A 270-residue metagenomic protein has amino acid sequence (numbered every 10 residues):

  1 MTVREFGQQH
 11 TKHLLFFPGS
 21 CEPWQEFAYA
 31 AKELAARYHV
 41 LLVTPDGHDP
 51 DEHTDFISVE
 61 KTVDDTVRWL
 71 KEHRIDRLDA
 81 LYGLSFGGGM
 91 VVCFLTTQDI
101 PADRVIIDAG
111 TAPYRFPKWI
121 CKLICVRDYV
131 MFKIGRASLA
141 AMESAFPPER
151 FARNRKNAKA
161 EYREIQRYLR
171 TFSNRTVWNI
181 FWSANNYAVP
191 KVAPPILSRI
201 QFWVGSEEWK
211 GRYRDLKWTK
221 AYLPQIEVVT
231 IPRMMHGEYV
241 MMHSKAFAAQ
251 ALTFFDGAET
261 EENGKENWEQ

Functional and structural regions predicted by a protein language model:
M1-F17, A36-H39, R167, D256-Q270: Alpha/beta-hydrolase fold catalytic core
F6-E52: Conserved HGGG/HGGXW glycine-rich cap/lid loop of the alpha/beta-hydrolase fold
Y29, C93-T97: Active-site signature of alpha/beta-hydrolase-fold catalytic machinery across serine- and Asp/Cys-nucleophile hydrolases
L41-Y82: Active-site loop/oxyanion-hole signature of alpha/beta-hydrolase fold enzymes
G83-V91: Gly/Ala-rich beta-loop-alpha elbow adjacent to hydrolase catalytic centers
T96, A102-I134: Flexible "cap/lid" loop of the alpha/beta hydrolase fold
R175-W218: Conserved serine/cysteine hydrolase catalytic core
I231-K245: Catalytic histidine-centered segment of alpha/beta-hydrolase-like enzymes
